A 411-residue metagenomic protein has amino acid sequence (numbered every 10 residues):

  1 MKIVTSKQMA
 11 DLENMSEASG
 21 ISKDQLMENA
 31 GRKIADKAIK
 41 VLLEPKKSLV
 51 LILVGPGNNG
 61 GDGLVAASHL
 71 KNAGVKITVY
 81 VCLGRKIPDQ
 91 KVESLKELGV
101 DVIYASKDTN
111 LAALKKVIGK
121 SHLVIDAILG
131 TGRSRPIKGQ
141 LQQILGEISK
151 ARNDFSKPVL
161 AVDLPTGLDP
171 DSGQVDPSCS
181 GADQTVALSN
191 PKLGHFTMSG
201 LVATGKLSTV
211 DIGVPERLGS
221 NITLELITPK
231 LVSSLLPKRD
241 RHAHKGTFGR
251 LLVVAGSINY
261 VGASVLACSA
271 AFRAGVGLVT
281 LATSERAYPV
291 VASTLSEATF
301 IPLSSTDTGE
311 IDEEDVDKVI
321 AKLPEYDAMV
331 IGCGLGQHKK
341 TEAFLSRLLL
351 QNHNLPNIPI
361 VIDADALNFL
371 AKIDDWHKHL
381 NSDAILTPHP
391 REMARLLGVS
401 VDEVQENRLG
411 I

Functional and structural regions predicted by a protein language model:
M1-V79, Q184, H195-V361, N368-I411: Small-residue (G/A/S/T)-rich helix-start motifs and N-terminal tracts that mark the onset
D36-G130, P136-V162, L350-P359, W376-K378 (+1 more regions): Nucleotide and nucleotide-moiety/phosphate-recognizing core
Y80, A105, A127, A161-L164 (+5 more regions): Generic beta-sheet signal
G84, T109, E285-R286, L367: Conserved beta-strand edge residues that scaffold enzyme active sites
E93-L95, I118, V175, T294-A298: Short low-complexity, flexible loop/linker segments enriched in glycine and/or proline with clustered acidic
D108-N110, L164-P170, L193, A366-F369 (+1 more regions): Short acidic loop-to-helix transition motifs that present clustered carboxylates
G119-K120, G181, P324-E325: Alpha-helix C-terminal capping/helix-to-coil transition sites in glycosyltransferase folds
H122-L123, I128-L226: Internal gly/pro-rich beta-alpha loop/helix module that stabilizes soluble enzyme cofactors or their anionic handles
